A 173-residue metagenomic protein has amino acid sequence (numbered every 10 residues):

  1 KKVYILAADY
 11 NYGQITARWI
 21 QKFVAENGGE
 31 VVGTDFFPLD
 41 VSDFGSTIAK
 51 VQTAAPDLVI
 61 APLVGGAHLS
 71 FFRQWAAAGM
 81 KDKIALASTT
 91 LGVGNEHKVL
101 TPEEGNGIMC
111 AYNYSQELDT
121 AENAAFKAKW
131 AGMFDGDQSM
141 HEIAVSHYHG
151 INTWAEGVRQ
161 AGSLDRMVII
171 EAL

Functional and structural regions predicted by a protein language model:
K1-L173: Extracytosolic ligand-binding ectodomains
